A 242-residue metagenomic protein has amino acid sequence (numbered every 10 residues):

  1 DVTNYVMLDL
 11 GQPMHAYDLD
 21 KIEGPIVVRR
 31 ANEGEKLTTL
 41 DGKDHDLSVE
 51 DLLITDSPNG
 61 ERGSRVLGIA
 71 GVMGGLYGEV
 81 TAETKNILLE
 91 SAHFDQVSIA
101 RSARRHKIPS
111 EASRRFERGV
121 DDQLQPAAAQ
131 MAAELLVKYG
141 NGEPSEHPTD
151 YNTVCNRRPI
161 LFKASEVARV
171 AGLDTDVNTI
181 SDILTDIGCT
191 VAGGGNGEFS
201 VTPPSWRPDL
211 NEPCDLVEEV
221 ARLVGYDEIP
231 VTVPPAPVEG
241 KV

Functional and structural regions predicted by a protein language model:
V2-V242: RNA/tRNA-interacting regions in translation and RNA-turnover enzymes
